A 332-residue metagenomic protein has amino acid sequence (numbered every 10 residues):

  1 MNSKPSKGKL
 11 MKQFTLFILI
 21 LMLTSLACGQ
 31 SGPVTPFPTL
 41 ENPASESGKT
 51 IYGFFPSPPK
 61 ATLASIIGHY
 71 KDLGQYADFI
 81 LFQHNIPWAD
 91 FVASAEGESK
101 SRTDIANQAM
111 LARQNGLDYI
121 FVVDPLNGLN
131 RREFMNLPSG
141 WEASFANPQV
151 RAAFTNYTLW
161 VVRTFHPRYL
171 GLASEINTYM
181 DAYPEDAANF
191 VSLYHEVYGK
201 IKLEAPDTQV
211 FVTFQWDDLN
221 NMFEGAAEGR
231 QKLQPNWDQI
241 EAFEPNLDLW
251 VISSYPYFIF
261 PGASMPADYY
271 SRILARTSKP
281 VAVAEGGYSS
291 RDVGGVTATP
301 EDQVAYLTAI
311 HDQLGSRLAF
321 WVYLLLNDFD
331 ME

Functional and structural regions predicted by a protein language model:
L19-E46: Ser/Thr-rich, Proline-interspersed low-complexity disordered segments
P36-A152, G171, E175-N177, V251 (+2 more regions): N-terminal substrate-binding region of glycoside hydrolase catalytic domains
E46-T50, Y76-D78, N115-Y119, H166-R168 (+4 more regions): Short, well-ordered coil/turn segments that N-cap beta-strands
T62-Y70, T103-N107, F154-T158, W216 (+3 more regions): Alpha-helical scaffolding within the catalytic cores of extracellular/periplasmic polymer-degrading hydrolases
F82-H84, F165-R168, L172-S174, F214 (+2 more regions): Aromatic- and acid-rich polysaccharide-binding/catalytic face of secreted or lumenal carbohydrate-active enzymes
Y157-A187, F211-T213: Active-site groove signature of glycoside hydrolases
L172-S174, L193-K232, P280-R291, L318-L326: Aromatic-lined carbohydrate-recognition surfaces of secreted/lumenal glycan-active proteins
A282-E332: Substrate-binding cleft of secreted/luminal carbohydrate-active enzymes
